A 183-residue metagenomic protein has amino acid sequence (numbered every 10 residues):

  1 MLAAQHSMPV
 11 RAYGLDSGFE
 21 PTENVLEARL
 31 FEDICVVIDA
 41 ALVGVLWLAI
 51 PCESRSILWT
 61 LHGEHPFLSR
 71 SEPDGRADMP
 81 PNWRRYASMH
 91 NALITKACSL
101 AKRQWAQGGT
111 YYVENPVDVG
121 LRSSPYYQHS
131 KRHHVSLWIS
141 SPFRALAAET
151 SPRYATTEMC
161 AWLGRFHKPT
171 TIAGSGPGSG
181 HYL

Functional and structural regions predicted by a protein language model:
M1-L183: Conserved active-site and SAM-binding loop architecture of S-adenosyl-L-methionine-dependent nucleic-acid
